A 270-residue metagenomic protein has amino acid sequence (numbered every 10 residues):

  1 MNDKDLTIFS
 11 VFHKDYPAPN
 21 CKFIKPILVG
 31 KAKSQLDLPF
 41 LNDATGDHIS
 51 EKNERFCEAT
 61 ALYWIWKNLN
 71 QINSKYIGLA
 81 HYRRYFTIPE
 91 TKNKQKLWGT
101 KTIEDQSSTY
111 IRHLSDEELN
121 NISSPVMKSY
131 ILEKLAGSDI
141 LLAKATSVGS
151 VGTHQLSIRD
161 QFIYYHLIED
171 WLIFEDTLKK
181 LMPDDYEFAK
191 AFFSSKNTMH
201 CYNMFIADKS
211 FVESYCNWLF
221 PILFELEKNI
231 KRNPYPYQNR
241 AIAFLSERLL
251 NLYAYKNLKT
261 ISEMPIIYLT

Functional and structural regions predicted by a protein language model:
M1-T270: ER/Golgi luminal nucleotide-sugar-dependent glycosyltransferases, focusing on the catalytic module
